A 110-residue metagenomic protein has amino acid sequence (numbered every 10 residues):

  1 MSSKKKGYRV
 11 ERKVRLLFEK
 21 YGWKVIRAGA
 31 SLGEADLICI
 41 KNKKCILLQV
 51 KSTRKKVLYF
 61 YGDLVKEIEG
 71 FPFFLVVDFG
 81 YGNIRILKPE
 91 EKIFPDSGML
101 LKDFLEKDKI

Functional and structural regions predicted by a protein language model:
M1-A28: Acidic-basic catalytic patches of nuclease active cores, encompassing PD-(D/E)XK and other metal-cofactor nuclease
F18, L37-R54: Conserved catalytic cores of phosphodiester-cleaving nucleases, focusing on short active-site segments
K20-E34, I38-N42: Active-site metal-binding core of divalent-cation-utilizing nuclease and nuclease-like domains
G29, K51, V77-F79: Residues at the C-termini of beta-strands that transition into short coil/loop
T53-K56, G80-G82: Short Gly/Pro-enriched loop/turn and capping motifs at secondary-structure junctions
R54-V65: Active-site-adjacent loop/helix micro-motif of nuclease/hydrolase catalytic cores
K66-F71: Arginine/glycine-rich "motif VI" loop of SF2 helicases in the C-terminal RecA-like domain
P72-I110: Domain-level recognition of nuclease-like catalytic cores that cleave nucleotide substrates
